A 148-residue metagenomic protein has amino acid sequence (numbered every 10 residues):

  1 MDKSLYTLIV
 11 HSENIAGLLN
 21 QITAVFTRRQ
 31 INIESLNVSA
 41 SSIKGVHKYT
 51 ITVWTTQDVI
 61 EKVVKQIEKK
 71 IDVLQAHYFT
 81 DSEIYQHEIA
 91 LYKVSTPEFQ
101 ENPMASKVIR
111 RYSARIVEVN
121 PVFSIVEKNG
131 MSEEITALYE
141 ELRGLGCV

Functional and structural regions predicted by a protein language model:
M1-H47, Q57-V148: Long, contiguous binding/interaction regions
I51-W54: Amphipathic, charged alpha-helical scaffolds that flank and support histidine-based chemistry in signaling
